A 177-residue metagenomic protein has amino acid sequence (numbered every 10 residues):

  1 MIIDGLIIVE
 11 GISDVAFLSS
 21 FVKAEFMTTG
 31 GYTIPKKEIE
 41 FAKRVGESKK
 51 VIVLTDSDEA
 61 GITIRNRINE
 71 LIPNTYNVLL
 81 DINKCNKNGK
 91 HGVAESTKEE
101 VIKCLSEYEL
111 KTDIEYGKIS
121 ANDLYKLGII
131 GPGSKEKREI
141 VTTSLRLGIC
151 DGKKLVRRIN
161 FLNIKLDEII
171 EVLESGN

Functional and structural regions predicted by a protein language model:
M1-E10, V15-S19: Glycine-rich, flexible N-terminal cofactor/catalytic loop recognition
I3-D4, T28-T33: Short, flexible loop segments at the rims of nucleotide/cofactor-binding pockets, characterized by
S20, A24, Y32-N177: TOPRIM fold recognition
